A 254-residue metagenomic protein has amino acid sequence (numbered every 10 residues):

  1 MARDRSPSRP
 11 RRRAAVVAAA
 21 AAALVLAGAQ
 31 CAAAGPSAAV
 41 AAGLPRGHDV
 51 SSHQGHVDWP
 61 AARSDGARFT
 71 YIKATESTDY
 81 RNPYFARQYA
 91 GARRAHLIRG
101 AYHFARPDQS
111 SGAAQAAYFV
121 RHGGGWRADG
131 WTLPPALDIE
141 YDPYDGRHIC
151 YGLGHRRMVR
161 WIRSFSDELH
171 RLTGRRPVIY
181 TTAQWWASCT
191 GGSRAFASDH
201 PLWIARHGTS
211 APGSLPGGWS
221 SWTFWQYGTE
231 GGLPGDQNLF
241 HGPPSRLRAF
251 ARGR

Functional and structural regions predicted by a protein language model:
A2-P36: Secretory targeting and sorting signals
V40-R68, I72-L172: Substrate-binding cleft of extracellular glycoside hydrolase catalytic domains
A42-G55, P60, A195-R254: Functionally critical loop-and-helix segments that line ligand-binding/catalytic clefts of soluble enzyme domains
R99, R176-P177, L202: Hydrophobic anchor at the start of a short beta-strand that flanks the dinucleotide cofactor-binding loop
Y118-A136, Y141, G192-S220: Structural recognition of alpha->loop->beta junctions
Y144-G146, W185-C189: Short, solvent-exposed loop/turn segments at secondary-structure junctions
G154-I162, A187-P201: Conserved N-terminal glycine/acidic-rich loop preference
L169, T173-A187: Aromatic-lined carbohydrate-recognition surfaces of secreted/lumenal glycan-active proteins
